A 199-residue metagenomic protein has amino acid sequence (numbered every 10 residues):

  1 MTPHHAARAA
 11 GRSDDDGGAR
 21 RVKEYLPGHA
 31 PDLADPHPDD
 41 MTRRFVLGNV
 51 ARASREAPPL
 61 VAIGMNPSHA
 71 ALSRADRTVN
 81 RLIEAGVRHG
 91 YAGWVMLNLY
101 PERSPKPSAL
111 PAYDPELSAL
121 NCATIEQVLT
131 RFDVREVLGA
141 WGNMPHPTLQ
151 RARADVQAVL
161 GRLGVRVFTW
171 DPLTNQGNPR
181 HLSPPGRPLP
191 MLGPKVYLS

Functional and structural regions predicted by a protein language model:
M1-D76: Active-site and ligand/interface coordination hotspots across diverse enzymes and nucleic-acid-associated assemblies
P3, S104, L110-S199: Glycine/proline-rich loop-helix segments at beta-alpha junctions forming the active-site rim of enzyme cores
R55-E56, G90, F132-D133: Residue-level preference for short coil/turn positions at secondary-structure junctions
P59, A92-G93, E136, R166: Residues at the starts of beta-strands that form the adenosine-phosphate
M65, L99, W141-N143: Short, well-ordered beta-to-alpha junction loops that form the rim of enzyme active sites and present histidine/acidic
V79-V87: Short catalytic helix/loop segments, enriched in acidic residues and glycine and frequently bearing histidine
A92-S108: Short connector loops at secondary-structure junctions
